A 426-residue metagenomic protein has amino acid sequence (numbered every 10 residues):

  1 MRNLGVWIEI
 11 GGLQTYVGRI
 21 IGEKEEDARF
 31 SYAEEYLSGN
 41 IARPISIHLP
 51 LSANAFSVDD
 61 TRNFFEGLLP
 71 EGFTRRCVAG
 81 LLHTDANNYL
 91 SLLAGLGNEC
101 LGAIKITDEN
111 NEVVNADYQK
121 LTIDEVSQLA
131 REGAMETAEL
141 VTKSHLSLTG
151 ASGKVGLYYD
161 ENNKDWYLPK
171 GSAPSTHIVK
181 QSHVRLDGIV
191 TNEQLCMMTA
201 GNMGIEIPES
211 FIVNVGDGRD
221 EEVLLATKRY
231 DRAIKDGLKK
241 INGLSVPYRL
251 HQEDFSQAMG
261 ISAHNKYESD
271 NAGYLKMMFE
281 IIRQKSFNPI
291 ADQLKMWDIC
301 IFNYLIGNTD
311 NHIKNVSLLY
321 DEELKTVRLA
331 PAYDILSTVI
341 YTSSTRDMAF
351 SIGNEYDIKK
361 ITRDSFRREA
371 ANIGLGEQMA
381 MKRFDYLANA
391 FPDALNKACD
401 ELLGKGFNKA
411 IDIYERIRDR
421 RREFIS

Functional and structural regions predicted by a protein language model:
M1-I313, S317-S426: Phosphate/dinucleotide-binding and metal-coordinating scaffold of catalytic cores in nucleotide-dependent enzymes
